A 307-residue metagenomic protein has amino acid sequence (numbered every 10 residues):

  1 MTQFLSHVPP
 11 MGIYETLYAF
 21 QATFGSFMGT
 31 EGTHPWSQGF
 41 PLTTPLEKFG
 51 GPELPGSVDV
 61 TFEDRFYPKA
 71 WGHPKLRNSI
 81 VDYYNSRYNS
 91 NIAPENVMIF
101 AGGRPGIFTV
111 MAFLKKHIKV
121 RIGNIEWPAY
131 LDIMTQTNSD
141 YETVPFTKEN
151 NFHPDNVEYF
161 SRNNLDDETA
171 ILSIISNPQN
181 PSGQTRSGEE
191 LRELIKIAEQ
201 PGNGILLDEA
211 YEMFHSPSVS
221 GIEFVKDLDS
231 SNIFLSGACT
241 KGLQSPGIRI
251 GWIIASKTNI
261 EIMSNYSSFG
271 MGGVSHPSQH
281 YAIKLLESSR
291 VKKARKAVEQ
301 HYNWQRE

Functional and structural regions predicted by a protein language model:
M1-S6: Eukaryotic N-terminal low-complexity, Ser/Thr- and Lys/Arg-rich leader segments that predominantly function as
H7-A101, L286-S288: N-terminal small-domain helix-loop-helix segment of the aminotransferase-like
L42-E47, P181-Q184, M213-F214, L243-S245: Short catalytic/ligand-binding loop motif for oxyanion handling, primarily in non-cytosolic enzymes, centered on
P45-G50, T135, P217-V219, G247-R249: Short aromatic-enriched loop/helix-cap "lid" or pocket-rim segments at secondary-structure transitions that line
F62-P201, E212-L228, F234: Conserved core of the PLP fold type I
L206: Generic enzyme active-site microenvironment
E209: Walker B catalytic acidic pair
N232-E307: PLP-dependent aminotransferase class I/II
